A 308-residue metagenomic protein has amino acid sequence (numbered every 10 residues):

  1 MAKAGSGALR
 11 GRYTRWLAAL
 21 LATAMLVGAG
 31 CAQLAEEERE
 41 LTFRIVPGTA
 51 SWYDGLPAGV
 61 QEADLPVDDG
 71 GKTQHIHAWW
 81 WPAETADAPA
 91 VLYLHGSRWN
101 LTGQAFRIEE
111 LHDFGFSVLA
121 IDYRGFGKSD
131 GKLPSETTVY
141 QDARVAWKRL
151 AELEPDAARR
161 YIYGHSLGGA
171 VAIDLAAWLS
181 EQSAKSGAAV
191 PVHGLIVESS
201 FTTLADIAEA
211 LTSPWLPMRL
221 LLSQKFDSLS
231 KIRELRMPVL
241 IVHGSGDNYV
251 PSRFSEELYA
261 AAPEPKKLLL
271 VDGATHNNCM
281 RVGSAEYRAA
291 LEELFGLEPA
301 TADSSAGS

Functional and structural regions predicted by a protein language model:
G28-D68: An N-terminal hydrophobic leader/cap segment in hydrolases
T73-R149, L153: Membrane-embedded segments
R107, M237, P251-A260: Short alpha-helix in the alpha/beta-hydrolase fold that links the catalytic acid
R149-L153, A158-S213, S223: Primarily recognizes the serine-hydrolase "nucleophile elbow" in alpha/beta-hydrolase and SGNH/GDSL folds
L235-R236, I241-H243, D247: Short beta-strand/loop motif that positions the catalytic acidic residue of the alpha/beta-hydrolase fold
G246-V250, N277-N278: Acidic catalytic loop of the alpha/beta-hydrolase fold
A261-N277: Catalytic histidine neighborhood in serine/cysteine hydrolases with alpha/beta-hydrolase-type architecture
M280-E293: Post-His helix in hydrolase/transferase enzymes
